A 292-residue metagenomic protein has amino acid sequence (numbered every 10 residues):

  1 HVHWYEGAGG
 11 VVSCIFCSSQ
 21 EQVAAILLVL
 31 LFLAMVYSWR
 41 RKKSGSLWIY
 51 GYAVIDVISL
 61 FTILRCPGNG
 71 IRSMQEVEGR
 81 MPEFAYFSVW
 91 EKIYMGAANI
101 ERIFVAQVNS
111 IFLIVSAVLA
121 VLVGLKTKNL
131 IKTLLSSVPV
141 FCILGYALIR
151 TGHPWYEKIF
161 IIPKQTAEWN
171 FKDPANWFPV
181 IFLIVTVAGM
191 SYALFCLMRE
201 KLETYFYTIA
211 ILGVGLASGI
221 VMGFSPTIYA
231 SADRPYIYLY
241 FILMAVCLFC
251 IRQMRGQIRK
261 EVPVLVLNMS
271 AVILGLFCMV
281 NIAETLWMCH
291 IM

Functional and structural regions predicted by a protein language model:
H1, V36-Y37, I242-V246: Specific aromatic-rich, kink-prone transmembrane helix
H1-C14, Y50-G51, V262-V266: Short hydrophobic alpha-helices at membrane interfaces in multi-pass membrane enzymes
Y5-E21, L27, F32: Membrane-interface alpha helices of multi-pass inner-membrane proteins
E21-L28, W39-L197, Y205-I209, G215-R234 (+1 more regions): Transmembrane catalytic cores of multi-pass membrane glycosyltransferases and polysaccharide-assembly enzymes
I184, A188, I237-L248: Alpha-helical transmembrane segments of multi-pass membrane proteins
S191-R199, C247-P263: Cytosolic-side transmembrane helix boundary signature
Y207-I220, F241-L248, V272: Hydrophobic membrane-spanning alpha-helices of multi-pass integral membrane proteins
L265-L286: Final/C-terminal transmembrane alpha-helix of multipass membrane proteins
